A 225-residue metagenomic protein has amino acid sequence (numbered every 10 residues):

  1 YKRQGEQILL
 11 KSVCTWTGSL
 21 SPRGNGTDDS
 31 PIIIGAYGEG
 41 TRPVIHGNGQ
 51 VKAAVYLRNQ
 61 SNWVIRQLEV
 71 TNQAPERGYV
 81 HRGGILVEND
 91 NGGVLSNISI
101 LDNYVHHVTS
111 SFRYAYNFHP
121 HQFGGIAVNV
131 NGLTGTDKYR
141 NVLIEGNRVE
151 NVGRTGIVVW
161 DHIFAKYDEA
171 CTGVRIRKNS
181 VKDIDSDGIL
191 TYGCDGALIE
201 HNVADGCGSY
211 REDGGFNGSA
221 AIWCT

Functional and structural regions predicted by a protein language model:
Y1-Q4: Conserved small/polar residues in nucleotide/adenosyl-binding loops
L9-K11, T17-G18, R23-Y79, H107-P120: Right-handed parallel beta-helix/beta-spiral solenoid domain characteristic of secreted/periplasmic
K11-S12, D185: A secondary-structure boundary/capping signal
V13, H162, C194: An acidic- and aromatic-residue-enriched active-site/binding cleft used to recognize and process polar
S21-P22, N48-Y56, G78-N91, R113-V142 (+3 more regions): Extracellular beta-strand/beta-solenoid scaffold signature
P31, G38-G40, S61-N72, V94-S111 (+4 more regions): Right-handed parallel beta-helix
